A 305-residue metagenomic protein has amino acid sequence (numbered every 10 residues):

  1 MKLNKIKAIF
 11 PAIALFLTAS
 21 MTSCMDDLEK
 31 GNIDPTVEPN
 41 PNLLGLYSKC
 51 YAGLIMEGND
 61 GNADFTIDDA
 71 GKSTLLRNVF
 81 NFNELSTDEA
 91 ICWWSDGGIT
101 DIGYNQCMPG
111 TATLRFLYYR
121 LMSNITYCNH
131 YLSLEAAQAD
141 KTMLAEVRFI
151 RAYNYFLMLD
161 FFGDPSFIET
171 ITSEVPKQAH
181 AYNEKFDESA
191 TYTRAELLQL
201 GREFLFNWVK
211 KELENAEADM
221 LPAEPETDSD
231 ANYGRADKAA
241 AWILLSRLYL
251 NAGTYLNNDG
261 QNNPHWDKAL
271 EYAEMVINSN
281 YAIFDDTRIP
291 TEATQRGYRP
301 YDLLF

Functional and structural regions predicted by a protein language model:
M1-N32: Bacterial Sec-dependent N-terminal signal peptides
C24-R77, T287-A293: Membrane-proximal, proline-rich intrinsically disordered regions
L44, S48, E57, I91-P165 (+2 more regions): Conserved, well-structured interaction surfaces
L159-F161, S166, N251-G260: Short coil/turn linking the two alpha-helices of tandem helical-hairpin repeats
I171, A181-Q199, I243, T254-E271: Acidic, serine/threonine/proline-rich low-complexity intrinsically disordered regions
G253-T254, L270-F305: Polar, glycine-rich mid-to-C-terminal structural blocks that act as macromolecule-binding/assembly scaffolds
